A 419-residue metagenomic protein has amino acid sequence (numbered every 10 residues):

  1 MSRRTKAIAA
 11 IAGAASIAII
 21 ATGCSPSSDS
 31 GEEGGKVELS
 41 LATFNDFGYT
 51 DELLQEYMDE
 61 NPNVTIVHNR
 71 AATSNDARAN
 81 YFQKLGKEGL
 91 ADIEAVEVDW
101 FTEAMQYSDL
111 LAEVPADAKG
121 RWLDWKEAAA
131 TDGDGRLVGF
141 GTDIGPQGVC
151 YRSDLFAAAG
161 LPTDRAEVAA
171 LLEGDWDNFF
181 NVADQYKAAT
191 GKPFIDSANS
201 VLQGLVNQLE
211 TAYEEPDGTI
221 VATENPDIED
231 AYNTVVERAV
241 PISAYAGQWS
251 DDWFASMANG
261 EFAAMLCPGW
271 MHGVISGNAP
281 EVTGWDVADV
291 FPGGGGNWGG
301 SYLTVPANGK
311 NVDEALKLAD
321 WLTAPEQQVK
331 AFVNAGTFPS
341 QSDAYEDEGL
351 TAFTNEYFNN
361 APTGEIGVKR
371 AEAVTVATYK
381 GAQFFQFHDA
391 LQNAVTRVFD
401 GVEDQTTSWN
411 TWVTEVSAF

Functional and structural regions predicted by a protein language model:
S2-F101, K119, T163, K310 (+5 more regions): Conserved N-terminal structural module of periplasmic/extracytoplasmic solute-binding proteins
S40-T43, V67-R70, D92-E97, G139-G141 (+5 more regions): Structural recognition of the beta-strand scaffold that forms the well-ordered cores of secreted hydrolase catalytic
D59, D132-V201, E214-Y245, A307-D313 (+1 more regions): Helix-loop-helix "hinge/cap" segment bordering the ligand-binding cleft or interdomain interface
S74-R78, D196-V201, T211-A288, S408: Extracytoplasmic ligand-binding clamshell segments of periplasmic binding protein
R78-L90, L155-F156, N178-Q185, R238 (+3 more regions): Short helices/loops that flank or line small-molecule/ion binding pockets
E97-G148, D177, D286-V287: Hinge/lid segment of periplasmic solute-binding proteins
V240, G277-S340: Extracytoplasmic/periplasmic substrate-recognition and gating elements
Y357-E415: C-terminal capping/gating helix-and-loop segments adjacent to ligand/active sites or protein-protein/ligand interfaces
